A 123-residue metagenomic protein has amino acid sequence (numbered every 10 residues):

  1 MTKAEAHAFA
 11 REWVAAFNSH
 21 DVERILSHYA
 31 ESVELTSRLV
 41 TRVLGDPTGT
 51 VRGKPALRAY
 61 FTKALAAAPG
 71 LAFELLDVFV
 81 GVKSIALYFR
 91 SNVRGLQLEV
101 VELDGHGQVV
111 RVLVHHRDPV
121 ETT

Functional and structural regions predicted by a protein language model:
M1-S27, E31, V120-T123: Short, low-complexity N-terminal intrinsically disordered segments enriched in polar/charged residues
K3, R24, A30-L76: A solvent-exposed, acidic/Ser-Thr-rich amphipathic alpha-helical stretch
W13, I25-L26, V33, G53 (+4 more regions): Hydrophobic pocket/interface hotspot
A16, P47-T48, V100: Short N-terminal micro-motifs specific to bacterial/archaeal maturation and metal-cluster initiation sites
R58, T62-T123: A beta-strand edge to alpha-helix "cap/lid" segment located at domain peripheries
